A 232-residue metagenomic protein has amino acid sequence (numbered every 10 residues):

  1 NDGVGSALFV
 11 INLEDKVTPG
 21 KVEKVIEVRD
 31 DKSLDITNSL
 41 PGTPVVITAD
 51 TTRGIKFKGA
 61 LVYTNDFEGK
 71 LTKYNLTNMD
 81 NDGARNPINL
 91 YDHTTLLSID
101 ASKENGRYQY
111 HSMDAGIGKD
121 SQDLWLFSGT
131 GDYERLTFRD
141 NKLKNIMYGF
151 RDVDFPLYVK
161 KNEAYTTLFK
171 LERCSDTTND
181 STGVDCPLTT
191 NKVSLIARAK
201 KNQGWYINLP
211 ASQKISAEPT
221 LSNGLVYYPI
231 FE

Functional and structural regions predicted by a protein language model:
N1-E232: Beta-propeller fold recognition
